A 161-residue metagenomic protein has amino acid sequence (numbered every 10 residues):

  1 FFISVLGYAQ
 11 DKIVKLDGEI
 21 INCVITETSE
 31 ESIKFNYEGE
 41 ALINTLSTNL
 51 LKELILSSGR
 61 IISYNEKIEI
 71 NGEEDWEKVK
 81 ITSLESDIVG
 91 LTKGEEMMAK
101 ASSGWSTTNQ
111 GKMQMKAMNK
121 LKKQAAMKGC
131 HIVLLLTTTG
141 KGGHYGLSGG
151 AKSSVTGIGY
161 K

Functional and structural regions predicted by a protein language model:
S4-L6: N-terminal signal peptide c-region/cleavage motif recognized by signal peptidases
A9-K141, S148-K161: Compositionally biased alpha-helical segments
